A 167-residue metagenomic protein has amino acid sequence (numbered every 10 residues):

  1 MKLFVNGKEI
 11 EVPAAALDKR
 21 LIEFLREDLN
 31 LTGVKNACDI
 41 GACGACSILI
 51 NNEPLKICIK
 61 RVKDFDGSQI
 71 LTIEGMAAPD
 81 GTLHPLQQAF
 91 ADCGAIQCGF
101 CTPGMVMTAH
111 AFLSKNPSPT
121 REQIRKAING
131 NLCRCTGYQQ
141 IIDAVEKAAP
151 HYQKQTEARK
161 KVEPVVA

Functional and structural regions predicted by a protein language model:
M1-A167: Signature of N-terminal electron-transfer/Fe-S-associated modules in redox systems
